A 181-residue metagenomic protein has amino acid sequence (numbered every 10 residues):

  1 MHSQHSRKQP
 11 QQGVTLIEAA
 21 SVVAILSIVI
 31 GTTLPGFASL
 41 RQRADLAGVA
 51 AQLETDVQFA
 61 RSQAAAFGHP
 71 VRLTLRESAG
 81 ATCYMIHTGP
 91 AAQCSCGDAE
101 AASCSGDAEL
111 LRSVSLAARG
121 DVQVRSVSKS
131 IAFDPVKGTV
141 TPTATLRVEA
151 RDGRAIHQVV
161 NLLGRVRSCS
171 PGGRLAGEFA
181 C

Functional and structural regions predicted by a protein language model:
M1-K8, I28, T32-Q58, S62 (+2 more regions): N-terminal helix-rich module
Q12-A24: N-terminal signal-anchor/signal peptide hydrophobic helix marking the start of the first transmembrane segment
